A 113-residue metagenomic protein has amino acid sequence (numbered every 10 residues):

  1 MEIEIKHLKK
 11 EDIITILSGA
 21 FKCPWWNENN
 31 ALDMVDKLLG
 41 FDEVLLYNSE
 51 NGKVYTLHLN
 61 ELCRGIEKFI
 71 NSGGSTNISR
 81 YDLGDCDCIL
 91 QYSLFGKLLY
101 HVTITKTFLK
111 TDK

Functional and structural regions predicted by a protein language model:
M1-Y47: Long, contiguous N-terminal structural blocks used for assembly/anchoring
K10, L59, C63, L83-D87: Alpha-helix initiation and N-capping motif
E11, G19-C23, L38-F41, K68-S72 (+3 more regions): Surface-exposed polar/charged interaction patches
T15, E43-Y47, K53-T56, I89-Q91 (+1 more regions): Ordered hydrophobic segments in well-structured contexts
F41, Y47-R80: Acidic, low-complexity, intrinsically disordered interaction modules
S79-L109: Short, compact, well-ordered microdomains
D112-K113: Short, charge- and proline-biased low-complexity linear segments that act as flexible interaction/docking motifs
